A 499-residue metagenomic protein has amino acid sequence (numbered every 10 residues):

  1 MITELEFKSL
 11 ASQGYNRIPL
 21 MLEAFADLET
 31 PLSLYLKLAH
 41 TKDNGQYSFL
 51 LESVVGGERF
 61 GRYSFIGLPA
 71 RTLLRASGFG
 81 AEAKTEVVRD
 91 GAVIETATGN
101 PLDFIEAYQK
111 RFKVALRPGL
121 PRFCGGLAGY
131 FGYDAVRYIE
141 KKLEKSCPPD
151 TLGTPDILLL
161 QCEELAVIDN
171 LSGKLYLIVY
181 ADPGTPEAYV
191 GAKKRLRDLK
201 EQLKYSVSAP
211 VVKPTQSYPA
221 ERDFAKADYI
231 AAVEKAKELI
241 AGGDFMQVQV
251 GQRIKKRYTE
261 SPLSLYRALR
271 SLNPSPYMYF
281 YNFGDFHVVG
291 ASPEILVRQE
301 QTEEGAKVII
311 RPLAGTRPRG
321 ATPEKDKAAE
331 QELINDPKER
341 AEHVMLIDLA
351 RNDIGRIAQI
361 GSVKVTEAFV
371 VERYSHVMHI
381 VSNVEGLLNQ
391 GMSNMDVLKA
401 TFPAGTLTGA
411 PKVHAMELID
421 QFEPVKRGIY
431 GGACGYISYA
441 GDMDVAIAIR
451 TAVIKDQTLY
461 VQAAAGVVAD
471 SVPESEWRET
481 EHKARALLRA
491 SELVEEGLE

Functional and structural regions predicted by a protein language model:
M1-E499: Extended alpha-helical targeting/anchoring segments, especially N-terminal organellar/secretory targeting helices
